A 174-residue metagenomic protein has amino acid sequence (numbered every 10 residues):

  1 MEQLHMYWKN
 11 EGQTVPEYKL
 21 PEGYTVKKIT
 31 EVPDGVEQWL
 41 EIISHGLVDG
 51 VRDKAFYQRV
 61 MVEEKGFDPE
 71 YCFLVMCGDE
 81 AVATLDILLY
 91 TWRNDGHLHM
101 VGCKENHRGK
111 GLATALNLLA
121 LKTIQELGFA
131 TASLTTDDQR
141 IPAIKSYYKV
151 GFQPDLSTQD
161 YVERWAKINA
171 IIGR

Functional and structural regions predicted by a protein language model:
M1-G23, K28: Acyl-donor-binding surface of acyltransferase catalytic domains
Y7, Q13-E17, L89, G96 (+2 more regions): Long, contiguous binding/interaction regions
T25-W39: A short beta-loop-alpha structural element at the N-terminal edge of CoA-dependent acyl/N-acetyltransferase catalytic
S44-C103: A conserved beta-strand-loop-helix scaffold within acyl/acetyltransferase catalytic domains
M100-C103, G109-K122, E126, K145-K149: Conserved acetyl-CoA-binding loop-helix of GNAT-fold acetyltransferases
I124-T136: Conserved GNAT acetyl-CoA-binding A-motif
L134-I144, D160-A166: Conserved beta-strand-loop-alpha-helix junction that forms the acyl-donor binding cleft
Y148-S157: Conserved acetyl-CoA-binding loop of GNAT-fold acetyltransferases
